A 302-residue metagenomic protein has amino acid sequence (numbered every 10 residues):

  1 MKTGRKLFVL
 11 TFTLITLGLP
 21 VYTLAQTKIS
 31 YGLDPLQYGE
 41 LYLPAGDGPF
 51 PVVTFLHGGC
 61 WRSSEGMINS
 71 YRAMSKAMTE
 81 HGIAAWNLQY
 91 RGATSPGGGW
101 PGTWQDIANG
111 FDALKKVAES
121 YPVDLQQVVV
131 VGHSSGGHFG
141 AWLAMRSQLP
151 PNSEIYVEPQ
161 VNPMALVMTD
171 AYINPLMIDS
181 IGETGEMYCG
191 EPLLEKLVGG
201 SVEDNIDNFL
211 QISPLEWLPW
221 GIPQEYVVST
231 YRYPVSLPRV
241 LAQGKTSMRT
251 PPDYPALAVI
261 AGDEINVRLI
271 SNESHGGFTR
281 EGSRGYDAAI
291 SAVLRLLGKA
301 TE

Functional and structural regions predicted by a protein language model:
T23-D47: N-terminal cap/lid segment of alpha/beta-hydrolase-fold proteins
D34, M177-W217: Mobile cap/lid helix-loop segments that gate and shape the active-site cleft of serine hydrolases
Y42, G97, E225-V228, R232-V235 (+2 more regions): C-terminal catalytic histidine-bearing segment of alpha/beta-hydrolase fold enzymes
P49-G59: Short beta-strand element of the alpha/beta-hydrolase
C60-G66, A85, A113: Serine-hydrolase catalytic-loop signature spanning alpha/beta hydrolases and amidase-signature enzymes
M67-W86: Short amphipathic alpha-helix adjacent to the substrate-entry channel of hydrolases
G98-E119: Alpha/beta-hydrolase active-site loop
D112-G182: Primarily recognizes the serine-hydrolase "nucleophile elbow" in alpha/beta-hydrolase and SGNH/GDSL folds
